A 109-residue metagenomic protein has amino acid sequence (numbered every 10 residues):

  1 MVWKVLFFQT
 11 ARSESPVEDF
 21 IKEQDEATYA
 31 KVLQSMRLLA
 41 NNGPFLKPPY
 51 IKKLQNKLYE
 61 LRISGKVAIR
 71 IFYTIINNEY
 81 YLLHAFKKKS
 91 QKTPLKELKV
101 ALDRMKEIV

Functional and structural regions predicted by a protein language model:
M1-V67, E79-Y80, K87-V109: Basic, Lys/Arg-enriched alpha-helical interface segments
R70-F72: Short, surface-exposed charged micro-motifs
T74-L82: Active-site beta-strand-loop-beta-strand hairpin of nuclease catalytic cores that positions key catalytic residues
